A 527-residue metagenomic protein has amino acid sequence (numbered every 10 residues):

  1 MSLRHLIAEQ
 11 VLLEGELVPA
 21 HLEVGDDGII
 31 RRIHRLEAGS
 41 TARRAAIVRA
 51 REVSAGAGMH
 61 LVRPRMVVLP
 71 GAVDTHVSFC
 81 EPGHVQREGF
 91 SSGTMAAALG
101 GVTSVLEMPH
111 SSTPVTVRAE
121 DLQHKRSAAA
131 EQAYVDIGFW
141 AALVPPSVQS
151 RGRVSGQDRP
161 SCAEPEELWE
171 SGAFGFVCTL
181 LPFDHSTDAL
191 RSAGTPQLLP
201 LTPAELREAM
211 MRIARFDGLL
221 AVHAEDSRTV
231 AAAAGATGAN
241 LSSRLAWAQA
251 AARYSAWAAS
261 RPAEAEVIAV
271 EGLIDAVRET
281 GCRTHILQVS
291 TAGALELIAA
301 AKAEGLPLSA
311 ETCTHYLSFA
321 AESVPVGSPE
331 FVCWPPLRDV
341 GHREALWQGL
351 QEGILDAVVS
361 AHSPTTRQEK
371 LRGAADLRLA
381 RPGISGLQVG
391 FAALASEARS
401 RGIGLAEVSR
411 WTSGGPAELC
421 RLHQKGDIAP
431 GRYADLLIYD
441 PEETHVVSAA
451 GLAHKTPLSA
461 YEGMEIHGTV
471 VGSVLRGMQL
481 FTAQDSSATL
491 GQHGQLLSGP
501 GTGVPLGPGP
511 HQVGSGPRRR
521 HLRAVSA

Functional and structural regions predicted by a protein language model:
M1-R51: N-terminal metal-binding scaffold of metallo-dependent hydrolase/deaminase domains
E9, G28, R65, H76 (+15 more regions): Divalent metal-coordination and catalytic microenvironments
E9, R372, D376, P430-P505: C-terminal cap of metal-dependent C-N hydrolases
R44, V48-A50, R63-Q132: Metal-associated gating/positioning segment near the N- to mid-region
T75-E88, T116, G138-S161, T195 (+1 more regions): Active-site mouth loops of central-metabolism enzymes
A128-A142: A glycine-rich helix N-cap at a beta->alpha junction
P160-V358: Histidine/acidic residue-rich metal-binding segments in metalloenzymes
Y254-R283, E330, Q351-E352, D356-V358 (+1 more regions): His/Asp/Glu-enriched, well-ordered alpha-helical/loop segment that forms or immediately abuts the divalent-metal
